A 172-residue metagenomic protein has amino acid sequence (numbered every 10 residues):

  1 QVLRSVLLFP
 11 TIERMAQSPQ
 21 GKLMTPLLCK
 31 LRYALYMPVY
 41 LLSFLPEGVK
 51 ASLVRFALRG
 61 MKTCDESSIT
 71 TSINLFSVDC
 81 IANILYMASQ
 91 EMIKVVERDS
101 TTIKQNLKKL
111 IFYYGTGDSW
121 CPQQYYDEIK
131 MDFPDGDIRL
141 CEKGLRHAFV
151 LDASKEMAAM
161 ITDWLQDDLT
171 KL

Functional and structural regions predicted by a protein language model:
V2-M37: Flexible "cap/lid" loop of the alpha/beta hydrolase fold
I12-R14, G117-S119, R146-H147: Short, solvent-exposed loop/turn segments at secondary-structure junctions
A16-G21, Q124-Y125, A153: Short aromatic-enriched loop/helix-cap "lid" or pocket-rim segments at secondary-structure transitions that line
T25-F56: Membrane-proximal basic amphipathic "stem/tether" segments
C29-Y36, T101-Q105, D163-L172: Eukaryotic N-terminal low-complexity, Ser/Thr- and Lys/Arg-rich leader segments that predominantly function as
F44-Y86, E97-R98: Conserved alpha/beta-hydrolase catalytic His-Asp/Glu region
D79-M131: Conserved serine/cysteine hydrolase catalytic core
K108, D127, M131-L172: Catalytic active-site module of serine/aspartate enzymes centered on a nucleophile-bearing elbow/loop
